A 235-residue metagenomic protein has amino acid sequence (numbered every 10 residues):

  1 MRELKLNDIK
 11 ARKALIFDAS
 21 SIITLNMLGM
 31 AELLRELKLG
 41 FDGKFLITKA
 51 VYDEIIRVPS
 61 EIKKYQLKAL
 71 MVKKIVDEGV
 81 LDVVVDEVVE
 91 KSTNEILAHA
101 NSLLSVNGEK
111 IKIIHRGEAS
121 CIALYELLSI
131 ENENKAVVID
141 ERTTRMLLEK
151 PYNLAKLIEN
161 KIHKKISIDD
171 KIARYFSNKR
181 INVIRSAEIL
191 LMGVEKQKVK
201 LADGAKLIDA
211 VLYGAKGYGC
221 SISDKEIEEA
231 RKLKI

Functional and structural regions predicted by a protein language model:
L4-K135, R142-I235: Active-site-proximal, substrate-binding regions of enzyme catalytic domains and RNA-binding/basic surfaces
